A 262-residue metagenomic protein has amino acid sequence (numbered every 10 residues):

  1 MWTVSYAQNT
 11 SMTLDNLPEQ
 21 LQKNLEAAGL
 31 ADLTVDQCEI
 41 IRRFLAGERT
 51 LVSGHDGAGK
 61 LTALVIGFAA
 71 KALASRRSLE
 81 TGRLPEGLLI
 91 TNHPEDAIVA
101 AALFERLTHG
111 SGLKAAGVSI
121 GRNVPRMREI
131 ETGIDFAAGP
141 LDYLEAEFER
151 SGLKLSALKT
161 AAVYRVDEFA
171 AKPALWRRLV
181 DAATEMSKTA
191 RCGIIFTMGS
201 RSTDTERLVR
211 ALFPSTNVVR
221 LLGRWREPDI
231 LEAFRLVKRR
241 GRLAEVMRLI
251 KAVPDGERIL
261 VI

Functional and structural regions predicted by a protein language model:
Y6-S53: Conserved pre-motif I regulatory segment
R42-A46, T62-T81: Walker A/P-loop NTP-binding motif
A46-V52, R83-E86, D255-R258: Pre-Walker A (Motif I) flank of P-loop NTPase domains
L51-F68, E86: Glycine-rich P-loop/Walker A and Walker A-like loops and their local beta1-loop-alpha1 context in P-loop NTPases
R83-Y143: Conserved nucleic-acid-binding Ia/Ib motif block in the N-terminal RecA-like helicase ATPase lobe
P140-L155: Conserved RecA-like ASCE ATPase "motif II neighborhood" in helicase/translocase motors
L155-G223: Post-DEXD/H (motif II) to motif III coupling segment of the RecA-like Helicase ATP-binding lobe
L231-I262: Conserved interdomain hinge at the start of the Helicase C-terminal
